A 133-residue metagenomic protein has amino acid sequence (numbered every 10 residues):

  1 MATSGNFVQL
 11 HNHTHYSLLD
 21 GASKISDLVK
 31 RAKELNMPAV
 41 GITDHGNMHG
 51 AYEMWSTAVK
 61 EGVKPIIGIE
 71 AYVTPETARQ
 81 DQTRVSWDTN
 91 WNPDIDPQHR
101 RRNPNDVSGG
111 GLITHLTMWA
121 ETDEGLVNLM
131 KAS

Functional and structural regions predicted by a protein language model:
M1-S133: Phosphodiester-processing cores and adjacent nucleic acid-binding clamps
